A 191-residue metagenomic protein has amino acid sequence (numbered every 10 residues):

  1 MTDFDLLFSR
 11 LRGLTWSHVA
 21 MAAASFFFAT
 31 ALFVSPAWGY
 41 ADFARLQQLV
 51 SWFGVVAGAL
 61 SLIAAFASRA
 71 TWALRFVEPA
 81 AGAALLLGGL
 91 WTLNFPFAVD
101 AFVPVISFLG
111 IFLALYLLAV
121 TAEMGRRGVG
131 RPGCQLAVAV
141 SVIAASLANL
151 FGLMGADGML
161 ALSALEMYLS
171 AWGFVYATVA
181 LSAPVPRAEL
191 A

Functional and structural regions predicted by a protein language model:
M1-S68, P186-A191: N-terminal topogenic module of multi-pass integral membrane proteins
L6-A23, F66-G82, E123-S141, D157-A164 (+1 more regions): Cytoplasm-facing juxtamembrane segments at the starts of transmembrane helices in multi-pass membrane proteins
S17, S35, G39-F43, I63-A83 (+1 more regions): Helix-loop junctions on the outward
A22-A23, F27, L49-S61, F76-L90 (+1 more regions): Core segments of alpha-helical transmembrane spans in multipass integral membrane proteins
Y40-V56, A98-F112, A164-E166: Structural signature of hydrophobic alpha-helical transmembrane segments
A84-A137: Membrane-proximal helix-loop-helix units in multi-pass membrane proteins
G88-P96, S141-D157: Hydrophobic alpha-helical transmembrane segments in multi-pass integral membrane proteins
L160-Y176: Small-residue-rich transmembrane alpha-helices that serve as helix-helix interface/gating elements in multipass
